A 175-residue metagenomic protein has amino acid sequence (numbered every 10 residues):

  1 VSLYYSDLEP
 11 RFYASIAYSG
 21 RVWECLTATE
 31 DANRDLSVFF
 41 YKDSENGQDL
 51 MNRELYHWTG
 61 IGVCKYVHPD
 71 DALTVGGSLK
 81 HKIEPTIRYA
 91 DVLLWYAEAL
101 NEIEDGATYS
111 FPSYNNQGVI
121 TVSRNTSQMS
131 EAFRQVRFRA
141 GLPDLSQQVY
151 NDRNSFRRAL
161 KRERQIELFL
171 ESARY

Functional and structural regions predicted by a protein language model:
V1-Y175: Acidic/polar-rich alpha-helix caps and helix-coil junctions
